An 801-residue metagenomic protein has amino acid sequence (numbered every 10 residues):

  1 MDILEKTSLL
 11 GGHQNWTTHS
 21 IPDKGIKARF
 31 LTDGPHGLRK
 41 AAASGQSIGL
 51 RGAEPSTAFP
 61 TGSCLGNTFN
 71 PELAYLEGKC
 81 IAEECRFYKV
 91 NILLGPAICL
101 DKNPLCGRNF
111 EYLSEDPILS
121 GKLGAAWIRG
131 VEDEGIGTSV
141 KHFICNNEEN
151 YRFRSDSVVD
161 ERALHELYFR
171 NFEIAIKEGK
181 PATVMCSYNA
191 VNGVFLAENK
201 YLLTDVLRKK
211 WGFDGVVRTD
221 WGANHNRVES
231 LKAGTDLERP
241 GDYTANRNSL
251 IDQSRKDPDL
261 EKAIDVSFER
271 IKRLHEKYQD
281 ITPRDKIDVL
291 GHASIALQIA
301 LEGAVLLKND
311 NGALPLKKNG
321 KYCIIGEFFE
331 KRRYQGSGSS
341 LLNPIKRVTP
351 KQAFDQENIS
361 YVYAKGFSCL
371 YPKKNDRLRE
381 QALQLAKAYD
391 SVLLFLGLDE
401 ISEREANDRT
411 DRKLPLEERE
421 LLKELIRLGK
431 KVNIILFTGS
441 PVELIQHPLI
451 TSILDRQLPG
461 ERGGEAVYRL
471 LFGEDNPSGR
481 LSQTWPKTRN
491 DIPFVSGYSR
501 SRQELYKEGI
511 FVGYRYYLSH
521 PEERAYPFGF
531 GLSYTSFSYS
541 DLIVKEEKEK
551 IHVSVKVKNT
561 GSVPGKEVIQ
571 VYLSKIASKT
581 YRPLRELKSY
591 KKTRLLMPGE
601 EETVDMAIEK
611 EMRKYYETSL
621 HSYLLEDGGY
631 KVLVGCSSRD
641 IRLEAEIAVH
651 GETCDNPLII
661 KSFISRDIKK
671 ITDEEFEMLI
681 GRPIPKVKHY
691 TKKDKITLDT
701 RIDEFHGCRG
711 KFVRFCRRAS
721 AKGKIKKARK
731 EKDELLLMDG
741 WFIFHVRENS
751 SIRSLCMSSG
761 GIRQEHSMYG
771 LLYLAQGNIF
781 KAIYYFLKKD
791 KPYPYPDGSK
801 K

Functional and structural regions predicted by a protein language model:
M1-K614, G629-V634, S638, F744-R753 (+1 more regions): Glycoside hydrolase catalytic-domain context in secreted enzymes
K610-P657: Terminal connector regions
A645-F715: Charged, amphipathic alpha-helical linkers/stalks
C654-D655, H706, G710-K781: Long, acidic serine/threonine- and proline-rich intrinsically disordered regions
